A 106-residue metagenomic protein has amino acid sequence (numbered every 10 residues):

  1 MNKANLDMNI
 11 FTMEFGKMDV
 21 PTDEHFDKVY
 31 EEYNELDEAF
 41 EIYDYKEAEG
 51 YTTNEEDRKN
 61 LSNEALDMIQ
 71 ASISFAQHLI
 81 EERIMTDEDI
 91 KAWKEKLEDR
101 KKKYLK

Functional and structural regions predicted by a protein language model:
M1-K106: Flexible "arm" and connector segments at domain edges
